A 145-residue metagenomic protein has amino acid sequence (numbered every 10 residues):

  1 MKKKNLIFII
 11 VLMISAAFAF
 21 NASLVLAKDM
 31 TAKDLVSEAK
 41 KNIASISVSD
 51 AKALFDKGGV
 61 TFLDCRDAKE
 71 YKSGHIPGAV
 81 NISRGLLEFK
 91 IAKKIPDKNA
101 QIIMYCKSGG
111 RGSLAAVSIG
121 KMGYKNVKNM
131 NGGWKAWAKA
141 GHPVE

Functional and structural regions predicted by a protein language model:
K2-V11, A19-V60, K69-Q101, K107-E145: Rhodanese-like catalytic fold shared by cysteine-dependent sulfurtransferases and DSP/PTP-type phosphatases
F62-D64: Structural scaffold elements adjacent to functional motifs in cytosolic proteins
